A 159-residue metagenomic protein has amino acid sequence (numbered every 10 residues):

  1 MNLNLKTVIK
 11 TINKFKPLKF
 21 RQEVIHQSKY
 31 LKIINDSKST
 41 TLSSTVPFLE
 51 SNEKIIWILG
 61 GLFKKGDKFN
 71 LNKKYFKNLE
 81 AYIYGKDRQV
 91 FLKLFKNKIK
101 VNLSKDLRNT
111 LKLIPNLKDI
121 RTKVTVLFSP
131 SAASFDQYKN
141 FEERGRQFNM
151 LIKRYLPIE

Functional and structural regions predicted by a protein language model:
M1-L5, K118, L156: Short, hydrophobic alpha-helical segments
M1-N78: Nucleotide phosphate-binding/pyrophosphate-handling subdomain across enzymes that bind or process nucleotide phosphates
L42, V90, A132-D136: Short glycine-rich, flexible loops that bind phosphorylated cofactors or substrates
K65-V124: C-terminal helical cap/extension that packs against the catalytic core of soluble nucleotide-cofactor enzymes
V126-S131: Short beta-strands and strand-loop turn motifs
Q137-F141: Short, solvent-exposed loop/turn segments at secondary-structure boundaries
N149-E159: Short, flexible loop segments at boundaries between secondary-structure elements
